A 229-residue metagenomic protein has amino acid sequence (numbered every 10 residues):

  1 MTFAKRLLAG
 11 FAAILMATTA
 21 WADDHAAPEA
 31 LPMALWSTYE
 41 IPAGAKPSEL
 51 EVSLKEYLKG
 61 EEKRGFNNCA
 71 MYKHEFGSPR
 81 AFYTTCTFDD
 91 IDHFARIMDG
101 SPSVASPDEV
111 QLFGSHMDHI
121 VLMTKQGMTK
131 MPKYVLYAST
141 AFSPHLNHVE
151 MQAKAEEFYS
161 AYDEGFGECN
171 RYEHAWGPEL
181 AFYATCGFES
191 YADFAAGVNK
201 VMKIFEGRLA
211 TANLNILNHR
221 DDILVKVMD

Functional and structural regions predicted by a protein language model:
M1-L8: Bacterial N-terminal signal peptides that target proteins for export
F3, T19-A20: N-terminal compositionally biased, intrinsically disordered segments and leader/signal-like regions
A9-A17: Bacterial N-terminal signal peptides
A22-D229: Short S/T/G/P-rich N-terminal loop/turn motif that feeds into the first structured element of a domain
